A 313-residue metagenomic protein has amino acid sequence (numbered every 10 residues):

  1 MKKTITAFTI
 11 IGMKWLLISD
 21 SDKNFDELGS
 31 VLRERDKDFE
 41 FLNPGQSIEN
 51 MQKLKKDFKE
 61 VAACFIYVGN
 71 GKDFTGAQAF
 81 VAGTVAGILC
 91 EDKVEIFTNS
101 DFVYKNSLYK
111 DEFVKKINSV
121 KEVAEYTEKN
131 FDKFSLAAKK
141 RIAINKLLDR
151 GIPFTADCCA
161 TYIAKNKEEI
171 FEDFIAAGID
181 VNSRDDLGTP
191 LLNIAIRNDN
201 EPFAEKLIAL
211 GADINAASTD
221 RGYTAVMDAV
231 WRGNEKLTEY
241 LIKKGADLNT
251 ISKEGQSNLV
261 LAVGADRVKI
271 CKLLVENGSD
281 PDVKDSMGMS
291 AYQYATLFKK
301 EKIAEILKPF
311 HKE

Functional and structural regions predicted by a protein language model:
K2-I48, D57-K59: Conserved N-terminal substructure of TIR/SEFIR domains
G71-G87: Conserved TIR/SEFIR loop-to-helix hotspot centered on a Trp-containing motif with a nearby acidic residue
S107-C158: C-terminal interaction surface of TIR/SEFIR-family domains
I142-F154, C158, N277, S286-M289 (+1 more regions): Ankyrin-repeat-protein effector appendages
G151-T161, R184-L191, A217-A225, I251-S257 (+1 more regions): Ankyrin-repeat boundary/"N-cap" motif
T161-N166, I194-N200, D228-N234, L261-R267 (+1 more regions): Ankyrin repeat A-helix N-terminal signature
K167-I175, N200-I208, N234-I242, R267-V275 (+1 more regions): Ankyrin repeat structural motif
